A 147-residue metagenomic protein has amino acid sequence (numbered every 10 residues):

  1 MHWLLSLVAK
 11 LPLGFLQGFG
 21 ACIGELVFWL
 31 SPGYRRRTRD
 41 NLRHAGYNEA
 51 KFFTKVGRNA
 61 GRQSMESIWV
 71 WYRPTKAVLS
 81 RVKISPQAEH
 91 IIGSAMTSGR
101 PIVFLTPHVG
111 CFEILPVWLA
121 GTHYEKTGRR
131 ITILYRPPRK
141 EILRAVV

Functional and structural regions predicted by a protein language model:
M1-C111: Membrane-anchoring hydrophobic helices of lipid-metabolizing enzymes
R100-V147: Catalytic core of membrane glycerolipid acyltransferases/transacylases, capturing the structured, soluble-facing
